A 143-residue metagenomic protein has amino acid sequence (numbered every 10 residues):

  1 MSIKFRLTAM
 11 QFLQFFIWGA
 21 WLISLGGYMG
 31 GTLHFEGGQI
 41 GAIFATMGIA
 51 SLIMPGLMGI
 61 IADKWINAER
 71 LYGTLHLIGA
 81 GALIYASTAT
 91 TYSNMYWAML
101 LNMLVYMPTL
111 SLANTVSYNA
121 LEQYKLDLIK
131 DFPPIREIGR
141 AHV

Functional and structural regions predicted by a protein language model:
M1-I49: Helix-loop boundary and gating motifs at the non-cytosolic
I3-Q11, Y72, M95, M99 (+1 more regions): Hydrophobic alpha-helix/TM-entry signal in multi-pass membrane transporters
F12, G79-A82, Y92-S111: Hydrophobic core of transmembrane alpha-helices in multi-pass small-molecule transporters, especially MFS/SLC-type
H34, I66, T88-S93: Helix-breaking motifs and short loop linkers at transmembrane-helix boundaries and internal kinks in secondary membrane
G48-G56, R140: Residue-level signature of mid-helix packing/kink "hotspots" within the transmembrane helices of 12-pass Major
I53-N67: Helix-to-loop junctions at the C-terminal end of transmembrane segments in multipass secondary transporters
R70-I84: Structural signature of the two symmetry-related core transmembrane helices
M99-I138: Cytoplasmic helix-loop-helix junction between adjacent transmembrane helices in 12-TM secondary transporters
